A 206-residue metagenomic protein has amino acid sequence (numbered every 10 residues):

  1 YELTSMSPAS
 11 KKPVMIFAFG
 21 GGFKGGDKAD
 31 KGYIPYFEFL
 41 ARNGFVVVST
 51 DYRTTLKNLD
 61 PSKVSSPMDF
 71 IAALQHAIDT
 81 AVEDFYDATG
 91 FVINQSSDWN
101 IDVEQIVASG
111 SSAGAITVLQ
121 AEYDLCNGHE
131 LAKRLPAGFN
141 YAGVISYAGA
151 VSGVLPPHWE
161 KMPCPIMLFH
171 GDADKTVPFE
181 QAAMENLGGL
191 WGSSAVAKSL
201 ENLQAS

Functional and structural regions predicted by a protein language model:
Y1-K11: Short beta-strand-to-loop junctions in surface cap/lid or active-site-entrance loops
S10-G22: Short beta-strand element of the alpha/beta-hydrolase
M15-F17, V47, I166: Hydrophobic beta-strand anchors of alpha/beta hydrolase catalytic cores
G22-D27, V47, F91: Serine-hydrolase catalytic-loop signature spanning alpha/beta hydrolases and amidase-signature enzymes
K28-T50, K57-L59: Short amphipathic alpha-helix adjacent to the substrate-entry channel of hydrolases
S65-D98, Q120: Alpha/beta-hydrolase active-site loop
D87-M162: Primarily recognizes the serine-hydrolase "nucleophile elbow" in alpha/beta-hydrolase and SGNH/GDSL folds
A132-Q204: The feature captures the conserved acid-bearing segment of alpha/beta-hydrolase catalytic domains
